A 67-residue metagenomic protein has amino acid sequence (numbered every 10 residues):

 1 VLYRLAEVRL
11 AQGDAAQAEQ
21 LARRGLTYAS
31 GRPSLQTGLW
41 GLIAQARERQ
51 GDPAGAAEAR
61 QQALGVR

Functional and structural regions predicted by a protein language model:
S34-G38, G55: Structural signature of alpha-solenoid helical repeat junctions
